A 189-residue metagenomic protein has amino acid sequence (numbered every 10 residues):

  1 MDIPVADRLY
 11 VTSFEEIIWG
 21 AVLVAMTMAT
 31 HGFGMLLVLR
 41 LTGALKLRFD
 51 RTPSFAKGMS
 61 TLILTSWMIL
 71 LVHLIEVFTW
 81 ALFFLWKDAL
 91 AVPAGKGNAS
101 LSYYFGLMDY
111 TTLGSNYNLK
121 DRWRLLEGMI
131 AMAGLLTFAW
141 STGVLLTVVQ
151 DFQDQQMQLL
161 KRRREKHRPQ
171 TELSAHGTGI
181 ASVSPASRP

Functional and structural regions predicted by a protein language model:
M1-H73, F138-P189: Cytoplasmic (intracellular) domains, linkers, and terminal tails of multi-pass ion channels
L9-Y10, R51-T52, M59, A91-P93 (+3 more regions): Mixed-charge, polar/low-complexity N-terminal
A21-H31, K96, L101-G106, Y110 (+1 more regions): Pore domain of cation channels
L36, F78-A81, L119, A139: Hydrophobic positions within alpha-helical membrane elements
L71-F105: Outer-pore turret/helix-boundary of cation channels
